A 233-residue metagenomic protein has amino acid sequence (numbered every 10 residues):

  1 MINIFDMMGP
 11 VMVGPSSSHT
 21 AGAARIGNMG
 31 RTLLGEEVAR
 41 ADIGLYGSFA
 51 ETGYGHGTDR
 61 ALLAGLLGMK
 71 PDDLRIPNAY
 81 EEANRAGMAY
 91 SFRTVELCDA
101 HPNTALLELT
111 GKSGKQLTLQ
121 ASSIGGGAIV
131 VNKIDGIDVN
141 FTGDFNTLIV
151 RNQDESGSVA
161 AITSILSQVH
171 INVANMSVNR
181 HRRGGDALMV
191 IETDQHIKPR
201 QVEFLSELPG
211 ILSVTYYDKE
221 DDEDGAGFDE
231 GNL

Functional and structural regions predicted by a protein language model:
M1-V11, A41-G44: Short, hydrophobic/aliphatic alpha-helical segments
G9-G27: Conserved phosphate/anionic-ligand binding catalytic regions in large, soluble enzymes, centered on
V13, M29-A39, L67-P71, R85-A89 (+4 more regions): Generic secondary-structure signature for well-ordered alpha-helical cores
I26, G68-P71, I76-N78, R85-G87 (+4 more regions): Protein-protein interaction/assembly regions in multi-subunit complexes
D42, Y46-R85: A structural-propensity feature for long, helix-poor, extended segments
T52-R60, P102, A187-E192: Short glycine/threonine-rich loop-to-helix capping motif typified by GTGT followed within a few residues by an Asp-Pro
L67-L117: Contiguous domain-boundary segments centered on the initiation and propagation of an alpha-helix
F92-V95, L119-L233: A conserved regulatory-domain signal marking ACT and ACT-like small-molecule sensing domains and adjacent regulatory
